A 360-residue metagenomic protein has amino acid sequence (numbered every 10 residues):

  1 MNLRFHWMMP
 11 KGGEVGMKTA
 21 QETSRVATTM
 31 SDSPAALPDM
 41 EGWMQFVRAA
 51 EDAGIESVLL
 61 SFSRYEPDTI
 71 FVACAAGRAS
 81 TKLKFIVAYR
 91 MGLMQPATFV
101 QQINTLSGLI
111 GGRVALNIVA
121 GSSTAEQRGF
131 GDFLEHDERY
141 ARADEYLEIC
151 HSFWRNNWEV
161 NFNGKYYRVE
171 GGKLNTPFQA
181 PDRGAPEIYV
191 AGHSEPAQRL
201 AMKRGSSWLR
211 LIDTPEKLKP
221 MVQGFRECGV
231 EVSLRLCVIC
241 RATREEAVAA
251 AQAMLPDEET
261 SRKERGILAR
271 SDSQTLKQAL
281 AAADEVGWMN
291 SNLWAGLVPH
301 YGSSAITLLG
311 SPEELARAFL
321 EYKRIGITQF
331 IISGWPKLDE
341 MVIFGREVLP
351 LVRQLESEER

Functional and structural regions predicted by a protein language model:
M1-S80, P181-P186: N-terminal beta1-alpha1-beta2 module of alpha/beta enzyme domains
N2-P34, F130, H136-P181, I212-R324 (+1 more regions): An alpha-helical appendage that flanks or caps ligand/catalytic pockets
L3-M9, V58-L60, K84-Y89, V114-I118 (+4 more regions): Hydrophobic faces of well-ordered beta-strands that scaffold small-molecule active sites in alpha/beta enzyme cores
A36-A49, V190-L200, L308-E321: Short, acidic/polar
E41-S61, L200-R210, E321-T328: Catalytic domains of carbohydrate-active enzymes, especially glycoside hydrolases
A50, G54, A76, L106 (+7 more regions): Conserved, mostly hydrophobic/aromatic
L60-T69, G92-A97, L211-P220, C240-A242 (+2 more regions): Acidic-and-aromatic substrate-binding clefts and catalytic sites of carbohydrate-active enzymes
T69-V87, R142, Y146, E227-V230 (+1 more regions): Alpha-helix-loop-beta-strand connector modules within alpha/beta enzyme cores
